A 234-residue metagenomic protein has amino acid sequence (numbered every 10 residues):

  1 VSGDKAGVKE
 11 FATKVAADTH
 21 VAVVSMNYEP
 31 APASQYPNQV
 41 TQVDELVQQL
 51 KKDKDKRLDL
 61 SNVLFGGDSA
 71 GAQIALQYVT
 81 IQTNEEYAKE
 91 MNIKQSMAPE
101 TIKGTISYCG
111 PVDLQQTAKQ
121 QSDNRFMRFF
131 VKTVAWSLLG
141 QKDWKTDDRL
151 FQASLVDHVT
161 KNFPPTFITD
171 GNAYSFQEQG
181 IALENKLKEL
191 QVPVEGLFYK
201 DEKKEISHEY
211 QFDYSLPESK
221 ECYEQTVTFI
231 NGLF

Functional and structural regions predicted by a protein language model:
V1-F234: Alpha/beta-hydrolase superfamily serine-hydrolase fold, recognizing
